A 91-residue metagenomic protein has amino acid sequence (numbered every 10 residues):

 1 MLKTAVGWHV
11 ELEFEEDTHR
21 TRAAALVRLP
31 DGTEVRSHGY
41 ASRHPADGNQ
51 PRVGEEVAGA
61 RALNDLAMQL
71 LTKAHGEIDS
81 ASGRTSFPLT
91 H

Functional and structural regions predicted by a protein language model:
M1-R22, L71-H91: C-terminal binding/interaction regions
L2, E15, V27-L29, A41 (+2 more regions): Short, flexible coil/linker segments at or flanking structured domains
A5, E13-F14, R36, Y40 (+3 more regions): Long, contiguous binding/interaction regions
V6-H9, V27, R36, V53-V57 (+1 more regions): Aromatic-residue detector
T21-P51: A short, structured beta-strand/loop element
P51-R84: Acidic, low-complexity intrinsically disordered segments
